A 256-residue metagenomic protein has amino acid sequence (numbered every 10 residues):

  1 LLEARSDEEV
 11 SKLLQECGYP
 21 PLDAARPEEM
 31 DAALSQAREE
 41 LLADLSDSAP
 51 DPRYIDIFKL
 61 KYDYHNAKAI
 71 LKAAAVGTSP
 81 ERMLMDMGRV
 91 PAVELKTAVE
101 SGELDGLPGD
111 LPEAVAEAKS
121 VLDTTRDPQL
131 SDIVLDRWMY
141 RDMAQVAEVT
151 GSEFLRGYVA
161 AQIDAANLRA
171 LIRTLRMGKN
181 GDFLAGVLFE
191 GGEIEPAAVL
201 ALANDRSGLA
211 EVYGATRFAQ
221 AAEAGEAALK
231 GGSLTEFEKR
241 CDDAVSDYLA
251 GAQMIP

Functional and structural regions predicted by a protein language model:
L1-P256: Extended alpha-helical surfaces
